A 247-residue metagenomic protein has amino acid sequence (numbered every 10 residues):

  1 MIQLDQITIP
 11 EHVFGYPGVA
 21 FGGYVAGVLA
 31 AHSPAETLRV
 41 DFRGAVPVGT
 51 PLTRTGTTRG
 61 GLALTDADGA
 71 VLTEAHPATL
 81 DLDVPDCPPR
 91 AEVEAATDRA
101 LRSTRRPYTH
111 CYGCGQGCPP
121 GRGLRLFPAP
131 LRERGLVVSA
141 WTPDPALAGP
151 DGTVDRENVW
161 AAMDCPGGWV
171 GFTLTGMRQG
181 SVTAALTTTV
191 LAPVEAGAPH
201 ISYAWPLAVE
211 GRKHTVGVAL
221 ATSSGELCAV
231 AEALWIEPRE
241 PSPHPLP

Functional and structural regions predicted by a protein language model:
M1-Q6, T58-T153: Non-catalytic linker/capping segments at the edges of enzyme domains
Q6-V13: Generic N-terminal amphipathic, Lys/Arg-enriched alpha-helix
V13, P17, V25-T53, T57-T58 (+2 more regions): Hydrophobic beta-strand-centered segment that forms part of the acyl-chain substrate-binding groove
R39, G61-T65, G217-A219: Residue-level detector of beta-strand face positions
G56-L62, R212-T215: A short, compositionally biased
L124-L191: A mid-sequence, solvent-exposed acidic-amphipathic segment
A185-P247: Accessory, usually C-terminal, subdomains that scaffold auxiliary metal cofactors
